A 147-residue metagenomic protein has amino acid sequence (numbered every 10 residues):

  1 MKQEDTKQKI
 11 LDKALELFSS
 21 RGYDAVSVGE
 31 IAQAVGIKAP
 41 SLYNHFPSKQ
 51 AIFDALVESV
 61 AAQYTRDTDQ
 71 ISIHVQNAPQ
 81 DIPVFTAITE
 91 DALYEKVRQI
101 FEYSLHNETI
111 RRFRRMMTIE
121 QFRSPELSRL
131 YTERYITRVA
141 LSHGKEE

Functional and structural regions predicted by a protein language model:
M1-D5, V75-N77: N-terminal intrinsically disordered/low-complexity leader segments
K9, K13, L17-S59: Helix-turn-helix
L11, Y94, R98, A140-E147: An amphipathic alpha-helix signature
K13-S20, Q99, F113-M116: Solvent-exposed, amphipathic alpha-helical segments
L17, Q63, D67, Y103 (+2 more regions): Short alpha-helical functional segments enriched in proximate histidine and acidic residues
A55, D69-E108: Hydrophobic alpha-helical connector segments
E58-Y64, I71-S72: Short, basic, alpha-helical segments at the C-terminal edge of helix-turn-helix-like DNA-binding modules
H106, R111-T118, F122-E147: Amphipathic alpha-helical packing segments from all-alpha helical-bundle domains
